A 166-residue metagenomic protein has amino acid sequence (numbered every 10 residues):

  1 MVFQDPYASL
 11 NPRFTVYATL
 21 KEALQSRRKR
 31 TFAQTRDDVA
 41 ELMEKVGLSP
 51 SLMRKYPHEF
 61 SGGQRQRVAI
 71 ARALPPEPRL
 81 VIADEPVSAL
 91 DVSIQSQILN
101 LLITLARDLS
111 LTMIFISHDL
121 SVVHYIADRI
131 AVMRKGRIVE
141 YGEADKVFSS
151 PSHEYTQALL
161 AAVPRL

Functional and structural regions predicted by a protein language model:
Q34-S51, L160-A161: Conserved ABC ATPase "signature" region
Y56-F60, Q64: Conserved ABC ATPase signature
I70, I98: Hydrophobic anchor residue at the start of the ABC signature
P75-R79: A short, proline-enriched helix->beta-strand linker immediately N-terminal to the Walker B motif in ABC-type P-loop
V123-Y125: A short, surface-exposed alpha-helical micro-motif characterized by mixed small hydrophobic and charged/polar residues
Y141-G142, S150: ABC ATPase "signature
